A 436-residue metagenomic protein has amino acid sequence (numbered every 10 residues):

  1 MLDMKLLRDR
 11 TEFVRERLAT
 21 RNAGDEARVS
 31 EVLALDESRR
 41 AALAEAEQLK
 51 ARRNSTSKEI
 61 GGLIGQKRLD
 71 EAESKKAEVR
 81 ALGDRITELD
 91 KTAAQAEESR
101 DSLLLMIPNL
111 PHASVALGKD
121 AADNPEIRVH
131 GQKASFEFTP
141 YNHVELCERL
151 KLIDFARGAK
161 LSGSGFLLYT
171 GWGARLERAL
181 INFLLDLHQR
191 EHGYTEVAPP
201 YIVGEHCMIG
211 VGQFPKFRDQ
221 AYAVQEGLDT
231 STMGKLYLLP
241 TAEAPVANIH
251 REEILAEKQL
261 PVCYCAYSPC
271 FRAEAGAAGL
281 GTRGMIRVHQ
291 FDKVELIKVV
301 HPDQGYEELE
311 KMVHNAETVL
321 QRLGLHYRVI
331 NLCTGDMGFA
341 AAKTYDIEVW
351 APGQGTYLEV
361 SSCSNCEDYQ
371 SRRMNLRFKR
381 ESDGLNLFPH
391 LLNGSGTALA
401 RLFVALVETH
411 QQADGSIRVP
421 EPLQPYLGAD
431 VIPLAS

Functional and structural regions predicted by a protein language model:
M1-A134, L152, A156: N-terminal alpha-helical targeting/anchoring segments
V129-S436: TRNA-recognition modules of translation machinery and tRNA-sensing kinases, especially anticodon-binding
